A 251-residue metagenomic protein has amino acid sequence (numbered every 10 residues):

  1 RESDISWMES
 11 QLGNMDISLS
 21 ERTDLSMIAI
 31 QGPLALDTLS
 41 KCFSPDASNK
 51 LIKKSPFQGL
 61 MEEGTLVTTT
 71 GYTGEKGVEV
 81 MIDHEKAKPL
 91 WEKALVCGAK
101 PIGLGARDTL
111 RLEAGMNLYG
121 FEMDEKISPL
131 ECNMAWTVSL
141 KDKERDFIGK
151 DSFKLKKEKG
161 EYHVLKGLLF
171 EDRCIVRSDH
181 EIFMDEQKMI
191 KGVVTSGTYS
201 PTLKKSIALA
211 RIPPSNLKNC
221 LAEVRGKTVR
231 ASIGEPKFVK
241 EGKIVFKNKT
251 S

Functional and structural regions predicted by a protein language model:
R1-S251: Conserved, structured C-terminal
